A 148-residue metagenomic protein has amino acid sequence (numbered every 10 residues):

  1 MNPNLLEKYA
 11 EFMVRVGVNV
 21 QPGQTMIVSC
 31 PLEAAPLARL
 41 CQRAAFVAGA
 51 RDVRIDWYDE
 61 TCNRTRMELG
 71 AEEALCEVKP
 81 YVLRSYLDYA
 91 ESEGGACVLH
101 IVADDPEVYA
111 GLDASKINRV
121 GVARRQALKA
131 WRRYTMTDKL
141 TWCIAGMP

Functional and structural regions predicted by a protein language model:
M1-P148: Active-site bordering "gate/hinge" segments that shape substrate access to catalytic or cofactor-binding pockets
